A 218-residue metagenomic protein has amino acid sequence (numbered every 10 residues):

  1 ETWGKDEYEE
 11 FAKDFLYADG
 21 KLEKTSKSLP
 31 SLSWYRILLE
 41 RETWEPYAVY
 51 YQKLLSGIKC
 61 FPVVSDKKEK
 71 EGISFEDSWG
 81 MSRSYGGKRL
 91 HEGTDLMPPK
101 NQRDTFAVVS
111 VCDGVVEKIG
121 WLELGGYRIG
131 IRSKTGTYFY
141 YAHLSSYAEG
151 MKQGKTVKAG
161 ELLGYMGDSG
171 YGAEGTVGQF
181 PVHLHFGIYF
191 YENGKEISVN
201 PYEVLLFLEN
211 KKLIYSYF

Functional and structural regions predicted by a protein language model:
E1-G4: Long amphipathic alpha-helical coiled-coil/heptad-repeat bundle
F11-Y127, A159, G172, L213-F218: Surface-exposed, glycine-biased beta-strand/turn segments
R89-N101, G130-T137, I188-I197: Small beta-barrel nucleic-acid-binding modules, principally OB-folds
M97, R132, A142-S145, K158 (+2 more regions): Residue-level detector of conserved, well-ordered beta-strand and adjacent loop positions that form binding/recognition
V109-G150, G175-H183: Zn2+-dependent peptidoglycan hydrolase active-site motif and core
R128-I131, K158-E174: Short hydrophobic beta/alpha edge segments that flank linear recognition/processing sites
G150-K158: Short nucleic-acid-contacting surface segments enriched for D/E, G, S/T with interspersed K/R
K158, Y165, Q179-F218: Acidic, glycine-rich catalytic/binding loops that coordinate metals and/or anionic ligands
